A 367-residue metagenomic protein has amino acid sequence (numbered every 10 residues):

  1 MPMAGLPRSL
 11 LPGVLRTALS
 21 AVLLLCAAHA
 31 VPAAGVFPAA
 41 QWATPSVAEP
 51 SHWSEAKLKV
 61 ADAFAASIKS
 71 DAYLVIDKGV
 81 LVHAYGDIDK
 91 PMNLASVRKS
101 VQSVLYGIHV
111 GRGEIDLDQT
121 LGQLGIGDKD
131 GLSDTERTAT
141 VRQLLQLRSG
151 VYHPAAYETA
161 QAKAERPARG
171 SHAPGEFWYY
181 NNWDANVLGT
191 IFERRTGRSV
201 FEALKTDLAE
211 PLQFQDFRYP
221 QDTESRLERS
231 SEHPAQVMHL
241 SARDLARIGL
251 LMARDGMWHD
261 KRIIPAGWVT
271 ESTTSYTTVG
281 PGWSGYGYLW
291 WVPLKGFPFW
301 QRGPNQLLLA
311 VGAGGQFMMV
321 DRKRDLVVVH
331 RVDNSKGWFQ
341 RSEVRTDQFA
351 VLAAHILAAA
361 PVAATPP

Functional and structural regions predicted by a protein language model:
V14-A27: Bacterial N-terminal signal peptides
V36-H52, A56-A63, R98, G107-Y180: Active-site-proximal loop and beta-strand segments within enzyme catalytic domains
L58-I88, M318-M319, D325-V329: A short, well-structured edge-of-sheet supersecondary motif
G79, N93-D118, L144, L188-F192 (+1 more regions): Active-site SXXK
G111-L147, T196-A235: Active-site helix/loop module of the DD-peptidase/beta-lactamase fold, centered on the serine-lysine SxxK catalytic
V187-I191, Q236-M257, Q316-V332: Active-site-proximal alpha-helical segments within enzyme catalytic domains
D216, T274-V327: Active-site Gly/Thr loop motif
L307-P367: Structured C-terminal helix/loop/strand segments within mature extracytoplasmic catalytic/sensor domains
